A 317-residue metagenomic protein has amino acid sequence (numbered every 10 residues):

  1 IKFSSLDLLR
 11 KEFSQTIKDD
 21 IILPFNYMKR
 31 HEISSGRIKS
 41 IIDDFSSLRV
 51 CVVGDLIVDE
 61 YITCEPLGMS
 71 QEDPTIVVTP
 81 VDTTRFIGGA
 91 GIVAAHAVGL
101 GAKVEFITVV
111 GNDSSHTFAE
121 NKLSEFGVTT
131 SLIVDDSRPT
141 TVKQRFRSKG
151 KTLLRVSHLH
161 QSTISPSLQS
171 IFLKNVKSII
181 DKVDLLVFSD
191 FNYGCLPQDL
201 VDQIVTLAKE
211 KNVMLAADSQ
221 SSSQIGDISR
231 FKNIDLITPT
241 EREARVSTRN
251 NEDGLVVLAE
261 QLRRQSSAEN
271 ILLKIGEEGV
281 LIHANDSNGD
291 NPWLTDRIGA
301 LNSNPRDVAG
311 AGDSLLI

Functional and structural regions predicted by a protein language model:
I1-G36: Classical nucleotidyltransferase
M28-L67: Positively charged, low-complexity intrinsically disordered leader regions
L48, Q71, T75-V142: Substrate-binding N-lobe of the ribokinase-like
P80-R85, I298-G310: Short pre-catalytic strand/loop immediately N-terminal to key active-site residues, enriched for Gly-Thr
A97, R245-V246, P305-I317: Short, small-residue alpha-helix embedded
S131-R138, R145-I180: Conserved phosphate-binding/catalytic loop of the ribokinase/pfkB sugar-kinase fold
I180-C195: Short acidic, glycine-rich surface-loop motifs adjacent to enzyme active sites
G194, Q198-D296: Conserved phosphate/ATP/ADP-binding segment of small-molecule kinases
